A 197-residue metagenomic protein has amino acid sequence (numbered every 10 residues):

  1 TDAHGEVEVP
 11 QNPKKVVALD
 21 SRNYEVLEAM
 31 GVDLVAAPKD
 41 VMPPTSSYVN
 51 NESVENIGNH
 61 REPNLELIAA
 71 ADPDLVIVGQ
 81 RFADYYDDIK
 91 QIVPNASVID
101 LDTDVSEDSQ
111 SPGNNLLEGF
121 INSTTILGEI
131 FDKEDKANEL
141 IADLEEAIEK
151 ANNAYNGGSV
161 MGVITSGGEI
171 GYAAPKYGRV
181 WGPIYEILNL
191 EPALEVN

Functional and structural regions predicted by a protein language model:
D2-H4: Glycine-centered tight beta-turn/hairpin loop motif at sheet-sheet or coil-to-beta transitions
E8-N12, S47-N56, E134-K136, I187-N197: A local structural motif
P10-P13, D20, Y24-E28, L65 (+8 more regions): Extracytoplasmic/secreted envelope proteins and their assembly/folding machinery, especially bacterial periplasmic
K15, D20-L67: A short, structured surface patch at a secondary-structure boundary
K15-M30, K136-E191: Basic- and aromatic-lined ligand-binding clefts that recognize polyanionic substrates
R22-E25, D40-P43, L75, F82-Y85 (+2 more regions): Solvent-exposed loop/turn segments at secondary-structure junctions within structured extracellular/periplasmic domains
D72-V78, P94-N95: Proline-aspartate-enriched helix->loop->beta-strand connector
Y85-D88, I92-G167: Extracytoplasmic substrate-binding proteins
